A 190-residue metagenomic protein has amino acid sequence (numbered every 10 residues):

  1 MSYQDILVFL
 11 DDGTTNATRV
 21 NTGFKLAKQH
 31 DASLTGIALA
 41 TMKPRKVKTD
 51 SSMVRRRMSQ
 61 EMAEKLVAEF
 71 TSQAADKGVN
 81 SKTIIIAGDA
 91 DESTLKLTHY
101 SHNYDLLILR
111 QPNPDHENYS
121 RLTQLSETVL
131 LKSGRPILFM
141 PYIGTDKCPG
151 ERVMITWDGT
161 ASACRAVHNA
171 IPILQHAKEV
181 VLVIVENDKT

Functional and structural regions predicted by a protein language model:
M1, S72-L107: Structural beta-alpha unit
M1-M53, K132, P149-T190: Small/aliphatic-rich secondary-structure junction motif
N16, A63, A87-A90, Y119 (+1 more regions): A conditional alpha-helix N-cap/helix-loop micro-motif detector
N16, V20-K28, K96-T145: Gly/Ser-rich helix-loop-strand patches that form or flank binding pockets for ribonucleotide-derived cofactors
S33, K48-A87: N-terminal positively charged helical leader segments and presequences
G36, T83-I85, F139, L182: A structural preference for short, hydrophobic beta-strand core positions in alpha/beta folds
P44, D91-S93, H116, K147: Generic structural signal for helix capping and beta-alpha/helix-loop junctions
G88-D91, D115-H116, N187-T190: Short, small-residue-enriched loops and turns at beta-alpha junctions that line or gate enzyme active sites
